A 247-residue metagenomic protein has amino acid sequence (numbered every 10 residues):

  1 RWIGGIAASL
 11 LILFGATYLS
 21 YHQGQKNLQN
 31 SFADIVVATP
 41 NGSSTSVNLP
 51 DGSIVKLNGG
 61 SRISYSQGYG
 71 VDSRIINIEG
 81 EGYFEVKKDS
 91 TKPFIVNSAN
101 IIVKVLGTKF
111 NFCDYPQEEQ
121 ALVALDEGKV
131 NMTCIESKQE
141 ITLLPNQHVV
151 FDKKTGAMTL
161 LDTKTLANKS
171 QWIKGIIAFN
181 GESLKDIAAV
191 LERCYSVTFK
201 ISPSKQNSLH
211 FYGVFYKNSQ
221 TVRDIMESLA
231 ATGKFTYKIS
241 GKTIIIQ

Functional and structural regions predicted by a protein language model:
R1-I6, L10-Q247: A residue-level detector for the "anchor" residue at the start of short, highly conserved motifs
